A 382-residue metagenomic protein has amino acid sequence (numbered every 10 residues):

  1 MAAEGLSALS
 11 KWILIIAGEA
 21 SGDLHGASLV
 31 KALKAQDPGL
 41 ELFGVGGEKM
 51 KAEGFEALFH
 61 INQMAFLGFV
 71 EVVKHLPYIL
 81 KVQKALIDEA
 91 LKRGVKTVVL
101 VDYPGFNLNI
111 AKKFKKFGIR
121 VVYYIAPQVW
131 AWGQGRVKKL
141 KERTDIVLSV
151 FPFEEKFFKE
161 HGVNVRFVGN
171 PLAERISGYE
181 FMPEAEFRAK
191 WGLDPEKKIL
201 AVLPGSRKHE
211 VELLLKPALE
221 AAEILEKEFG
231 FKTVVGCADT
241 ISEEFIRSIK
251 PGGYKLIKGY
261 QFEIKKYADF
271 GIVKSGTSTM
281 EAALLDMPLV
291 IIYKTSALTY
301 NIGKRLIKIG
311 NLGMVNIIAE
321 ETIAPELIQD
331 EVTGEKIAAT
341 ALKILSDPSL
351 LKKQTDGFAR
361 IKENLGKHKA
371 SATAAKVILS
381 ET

Functional and structural regions predicted by a protein language model:
A2-T382: Nucleotide-activated sugar donor-binding and catalytic core shared by glycosyltransferases and related lipid-linked
